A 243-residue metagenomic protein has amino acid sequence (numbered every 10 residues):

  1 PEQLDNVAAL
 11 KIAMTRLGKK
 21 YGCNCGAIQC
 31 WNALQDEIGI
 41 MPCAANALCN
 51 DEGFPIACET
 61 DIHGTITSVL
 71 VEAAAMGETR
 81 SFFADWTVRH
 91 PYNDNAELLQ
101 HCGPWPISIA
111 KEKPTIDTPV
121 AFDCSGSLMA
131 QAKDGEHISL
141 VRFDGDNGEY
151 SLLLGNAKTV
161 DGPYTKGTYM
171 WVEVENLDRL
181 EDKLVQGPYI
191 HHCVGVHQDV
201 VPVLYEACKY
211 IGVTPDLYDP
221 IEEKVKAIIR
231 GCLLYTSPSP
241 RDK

Functional and structural regions predicted by a protein language model:
P1-G39: A charged, amphipathic alpha-helical module
P1-L4, R16, I56-T60, C193-H197: Hydrophobic alpha-helical scaffolding
Q3, Y21-G22, Q29, E78-D85 (+1 more regions): Flexible, glycine/charged-enriched surface loops at secondary-structure junctions
I28-Q35, F83-E97, E223-A227: A glycine-rich phosphate-binding loop feature that marks nucleotide/adenosyl-phosphate handling sites
A44-C49: Acidic catalytic cores of enzymes that act on phosphate-bearing nucleotides/polynucleotides
G53-P163: C-terminal catalytic subdomain
G126-L234: Extended hydrophobic packing segments that form well-structured cores
Y235-K243: Single conserved hydrophobic/aromatic residue that forms the stacking wall/gate of nucleotide- or nucleobase-binding
